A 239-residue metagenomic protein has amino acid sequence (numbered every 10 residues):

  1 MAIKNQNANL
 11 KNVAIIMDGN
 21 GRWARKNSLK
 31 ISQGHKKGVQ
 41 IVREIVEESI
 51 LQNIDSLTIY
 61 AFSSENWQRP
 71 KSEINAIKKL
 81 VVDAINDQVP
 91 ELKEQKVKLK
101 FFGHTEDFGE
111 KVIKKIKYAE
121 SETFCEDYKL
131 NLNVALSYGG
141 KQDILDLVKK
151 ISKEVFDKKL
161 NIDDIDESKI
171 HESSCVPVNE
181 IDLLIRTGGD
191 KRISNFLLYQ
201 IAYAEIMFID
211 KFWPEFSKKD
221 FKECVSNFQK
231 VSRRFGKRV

Functional and structural regions predicted by a protein language model:
M1-V239: Flexible, compositionally biased loop and terminal segments
